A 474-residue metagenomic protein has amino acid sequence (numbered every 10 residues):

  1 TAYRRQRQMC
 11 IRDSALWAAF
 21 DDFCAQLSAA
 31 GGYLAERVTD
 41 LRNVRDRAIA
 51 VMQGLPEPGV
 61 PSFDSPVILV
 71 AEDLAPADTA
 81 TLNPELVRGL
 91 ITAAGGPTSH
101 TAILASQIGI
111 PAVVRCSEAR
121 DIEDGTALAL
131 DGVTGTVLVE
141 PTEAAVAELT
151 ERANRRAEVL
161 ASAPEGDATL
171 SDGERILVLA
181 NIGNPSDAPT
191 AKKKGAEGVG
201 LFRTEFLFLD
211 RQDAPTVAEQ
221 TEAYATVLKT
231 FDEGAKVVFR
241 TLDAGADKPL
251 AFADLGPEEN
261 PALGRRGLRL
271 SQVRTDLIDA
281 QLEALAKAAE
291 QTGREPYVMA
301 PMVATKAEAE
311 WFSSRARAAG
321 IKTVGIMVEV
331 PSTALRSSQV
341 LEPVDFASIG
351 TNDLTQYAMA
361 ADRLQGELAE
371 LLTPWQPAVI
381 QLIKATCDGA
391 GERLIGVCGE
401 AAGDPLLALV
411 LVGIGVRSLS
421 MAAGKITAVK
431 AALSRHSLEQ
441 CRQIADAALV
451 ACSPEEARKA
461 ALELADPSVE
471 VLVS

Functional and structural regions predicted by a protein language model:
T1-R7, I11: Single conserved hydrophobic/aromatic residue that forms the stacking wall/gate of nucleotide- or nucleobase-binding
R7, V67, P296: Short, conserved active-site loop motifs that form the nucleotide-linked donor/cofactor pocket
A15, A19-G54: Long, charge-dense accessory insertions within large macromolecular proteins
A15-A19, Y33-D40, G59-S65, V238-L242 (+3 more regions): Short coil/turn segments at secondary-structure boundaries
A25, V38-R42, I49, P58 (+4 more regions): Contiguous hydrophobic, helix-prone segments at protein termini that mediate membrane targeting/anchoring
Q53, V60-K194: Acidic, glycine-rich flexible loop/linker segments
L160-S474: Conserved alpha/beta-domain cores
